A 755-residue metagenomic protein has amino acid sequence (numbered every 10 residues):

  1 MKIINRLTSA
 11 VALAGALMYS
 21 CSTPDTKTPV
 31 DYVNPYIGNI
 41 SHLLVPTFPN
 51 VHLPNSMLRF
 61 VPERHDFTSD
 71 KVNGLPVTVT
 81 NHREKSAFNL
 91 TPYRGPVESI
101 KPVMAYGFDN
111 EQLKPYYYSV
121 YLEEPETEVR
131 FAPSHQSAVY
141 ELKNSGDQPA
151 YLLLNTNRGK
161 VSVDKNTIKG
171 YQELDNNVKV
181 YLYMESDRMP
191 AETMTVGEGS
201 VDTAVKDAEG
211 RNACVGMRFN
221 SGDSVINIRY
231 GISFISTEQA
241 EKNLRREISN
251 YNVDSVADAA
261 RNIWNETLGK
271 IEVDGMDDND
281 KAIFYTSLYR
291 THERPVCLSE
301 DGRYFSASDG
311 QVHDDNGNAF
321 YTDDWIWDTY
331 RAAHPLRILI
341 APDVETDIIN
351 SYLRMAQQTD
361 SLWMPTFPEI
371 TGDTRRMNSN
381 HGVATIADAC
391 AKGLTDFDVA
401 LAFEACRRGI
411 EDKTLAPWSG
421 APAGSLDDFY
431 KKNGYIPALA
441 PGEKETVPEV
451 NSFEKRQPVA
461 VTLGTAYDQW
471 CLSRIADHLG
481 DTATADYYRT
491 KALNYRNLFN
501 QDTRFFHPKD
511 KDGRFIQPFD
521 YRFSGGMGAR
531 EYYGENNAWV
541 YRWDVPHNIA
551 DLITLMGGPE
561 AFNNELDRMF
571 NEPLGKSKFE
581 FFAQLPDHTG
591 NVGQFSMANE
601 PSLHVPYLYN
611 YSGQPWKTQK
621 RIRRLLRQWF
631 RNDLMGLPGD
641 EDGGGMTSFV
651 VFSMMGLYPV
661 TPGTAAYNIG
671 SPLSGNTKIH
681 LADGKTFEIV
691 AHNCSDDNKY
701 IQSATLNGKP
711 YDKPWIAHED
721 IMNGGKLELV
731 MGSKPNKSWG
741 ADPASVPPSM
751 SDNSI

Functional and structural regions predicted by a protein language model:
M1-T26: Bacterial Sec-dependent N-terminal signal peptides
P24-A384, D388-L463, A476-N497, T503 (+7 more regions): Accessory carbohydrate-recognition regions in carbohydrate-active enzymes
G464-D468: Hydrophobic, small-residue-rich alpha-helical packing segments that form membrane-like cores
P672-S674, D696-I701: Short coil-to-beta strand junction motifs in C2/discoidin
I679-H680: Extracellular/periplasmic, surface-exposed regions of secreted and cell-surface proteins
F687-D696: Short aromatic-glycine motifs in intrinsically disordered, low-complexity regions
